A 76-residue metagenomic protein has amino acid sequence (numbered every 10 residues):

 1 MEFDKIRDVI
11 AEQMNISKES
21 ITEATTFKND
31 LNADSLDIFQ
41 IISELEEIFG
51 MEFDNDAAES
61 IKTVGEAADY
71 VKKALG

Functional and structural regions predicted by a protein language model:
M1-A33, I38-I42, E47-G76: Phosphopantetheine-dependent thiolation modules in NRPS/PKS and related acyl-activating systems
